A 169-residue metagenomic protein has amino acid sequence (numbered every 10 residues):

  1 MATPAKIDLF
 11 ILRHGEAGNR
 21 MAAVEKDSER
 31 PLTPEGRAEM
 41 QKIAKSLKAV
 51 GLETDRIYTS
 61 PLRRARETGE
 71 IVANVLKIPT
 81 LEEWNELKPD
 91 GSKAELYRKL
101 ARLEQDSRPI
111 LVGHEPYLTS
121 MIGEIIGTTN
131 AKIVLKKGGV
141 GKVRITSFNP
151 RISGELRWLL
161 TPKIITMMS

Functional and structural regions predicted by a protein language model:
P4-L87, G91, R98, L118 (+2 more regions): Active-site-proximal alpha-helix that buttresses catalytic centers in soluble enzyme cores
L9, Q105-G113: Generic beta-sheet signal
L12, G113, L135: A conserved hydrophobic position in a structured secondary element of the catalytic/binding core that shapes
E95-R102, F148: Short, surface-exposed amphipathic charged segments that create phosphate/polyanion-binding patches used for binding
R108, E115-P116, G123-K132: Flexible, glycine-rich active-site loops centered on histidine and acidic residues that chelate a metal or position
I126-E155, L159-P162: Domain-level recognition of soluble alpha/beta enzyme cores, biased toward histidine phosphatases/phosphomutases
K163-M168: Short, cationic low-complexity segments
